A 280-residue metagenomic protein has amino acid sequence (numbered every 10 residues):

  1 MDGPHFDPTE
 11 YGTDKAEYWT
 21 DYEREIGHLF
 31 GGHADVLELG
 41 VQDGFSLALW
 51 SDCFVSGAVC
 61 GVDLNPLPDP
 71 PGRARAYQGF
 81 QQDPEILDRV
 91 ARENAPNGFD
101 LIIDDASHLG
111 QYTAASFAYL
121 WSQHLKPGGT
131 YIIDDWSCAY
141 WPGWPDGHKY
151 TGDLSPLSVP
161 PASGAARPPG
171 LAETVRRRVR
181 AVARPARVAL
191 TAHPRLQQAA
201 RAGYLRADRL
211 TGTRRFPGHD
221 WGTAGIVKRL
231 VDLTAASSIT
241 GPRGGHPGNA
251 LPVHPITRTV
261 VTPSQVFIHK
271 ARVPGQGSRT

Functional and structural regions predicted by a protein language model:
M1-I103, S107-I132, S137-T280: A short alpha-helical cap/connector motif
